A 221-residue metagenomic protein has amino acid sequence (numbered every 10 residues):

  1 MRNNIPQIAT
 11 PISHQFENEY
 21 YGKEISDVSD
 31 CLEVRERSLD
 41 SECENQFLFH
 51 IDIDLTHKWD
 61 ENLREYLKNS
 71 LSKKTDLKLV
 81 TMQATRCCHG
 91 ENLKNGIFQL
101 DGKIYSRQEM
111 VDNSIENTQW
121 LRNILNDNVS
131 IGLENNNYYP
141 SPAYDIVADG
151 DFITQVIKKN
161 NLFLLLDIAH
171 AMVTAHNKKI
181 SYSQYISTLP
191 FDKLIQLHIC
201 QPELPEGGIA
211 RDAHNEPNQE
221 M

Functional and structural regions predicted by a protein language model:
M1-N69: N-terminal pre-domain/capping segments
N3-I5, E91-F98, G208-I209: N-terminal small/glycine-rich loop or linker at the start of catalytic domains across soluble metabolic enzymes
I5-P11, S29-E33, Q46-H50, L77-T81 (+4 more regions): Structural preference for beta-strand elements that scaffold enzyme active sites
P11-Q15, R35-R37, I51-T56, T85-C87 (+3 more regions): Active-site beta-loop-alpha junctions enriched in small/polar residues
I25-S26, K74, F191: Alpha-helix termination/capping residues and helix-transition junctions
K58, I97-V111, T174-M221: Gly/Pro-rich active-site loop or hairpin
D60-L164: Active-site acidic/histidine proton-transfer and metal-coordination neighborhood in alpha/beta enzyme cores
N161, L165-I180: Short, structured interface segments that constitute the first stable element of a domain
